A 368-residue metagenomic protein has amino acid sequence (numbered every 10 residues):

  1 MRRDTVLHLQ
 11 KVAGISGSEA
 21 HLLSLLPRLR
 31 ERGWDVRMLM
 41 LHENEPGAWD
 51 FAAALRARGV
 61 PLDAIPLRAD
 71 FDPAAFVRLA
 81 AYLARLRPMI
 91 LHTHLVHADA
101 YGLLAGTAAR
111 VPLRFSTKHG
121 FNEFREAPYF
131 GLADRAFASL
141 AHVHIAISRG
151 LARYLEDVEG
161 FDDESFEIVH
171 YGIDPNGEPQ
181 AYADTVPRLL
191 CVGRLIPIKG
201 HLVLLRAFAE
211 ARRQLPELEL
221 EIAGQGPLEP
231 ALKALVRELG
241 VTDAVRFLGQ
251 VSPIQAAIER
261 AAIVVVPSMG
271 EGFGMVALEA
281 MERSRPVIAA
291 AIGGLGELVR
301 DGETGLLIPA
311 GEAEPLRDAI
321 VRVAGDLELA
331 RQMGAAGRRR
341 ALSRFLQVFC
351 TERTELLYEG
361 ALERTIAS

Functional and structural regions predicted by a protein language model:
H8-F71, A75, S165: N-terminal strand-loop element at the rim of the active site of nucleotide-sugar-dependent glycosyltransferases
S16-P27, P187, C191-R213, L220 (+3 more regions): A conserved mid-protein helix/loop that constitutes part of the nucleotide-sugar donor-binding site
D63, S139-E178: Donor nucleotide-sugar binding/catalytic pocket of nucleotide-sugar-dependent glycosyltransferases
T93-Y101, K118: Short His-centered aromatic/hydrophobic patch
Q250, M269: Aromatic "clamp/platform" in nucleotide-sugar-dependent glycosyltransferases that forms part of the donor/acceptor
P286-A289, V299: Short hydrophobic beta-strand element within catalytic cores of glycosyltransferases and related nucleotide-activated
D301-G302, L306-A313, R322-L327: Conserved acidic donor-binding segment of nucleotide-sugar-dependent glycosyltransferases
P315, R322, L329-R344, C350-L356: A short, well-ordered alpha-helix in the C-terminal region of glycosyltransferases
